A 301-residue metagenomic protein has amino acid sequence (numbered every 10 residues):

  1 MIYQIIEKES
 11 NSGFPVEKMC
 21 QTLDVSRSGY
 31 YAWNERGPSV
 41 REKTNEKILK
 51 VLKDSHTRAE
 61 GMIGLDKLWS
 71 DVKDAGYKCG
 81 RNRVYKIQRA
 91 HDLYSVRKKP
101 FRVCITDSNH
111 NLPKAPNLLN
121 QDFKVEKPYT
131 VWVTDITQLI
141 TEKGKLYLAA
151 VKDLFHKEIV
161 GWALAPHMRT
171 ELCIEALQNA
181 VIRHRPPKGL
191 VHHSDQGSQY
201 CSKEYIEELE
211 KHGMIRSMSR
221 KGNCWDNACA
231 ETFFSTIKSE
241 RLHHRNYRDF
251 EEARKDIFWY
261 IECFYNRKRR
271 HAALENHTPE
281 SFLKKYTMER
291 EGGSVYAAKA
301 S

Functional and structural regions predicted by a protein language model:
M1-K18, K43, K47, M214 (+1 more regions): Residue-centric detector for conserved, function-critical "anchor" positions in compact interaction modules
M1-Y3, R27-K127, N223, N276-M288: Basic, flexible linker segments flanking DNA-binding modules in nucleic acid-interacting mobile-element proteins
F14-P15, I63, C79, R248: Residue-level signal for the short linker/turn that defines the boundary of a DNA-recognition helix
V16-Q21, L68: Short alpha-helical "recognition helix" segments of helix-turn-helix
P38, E210-M214, T236-S301: C-terminal domain-tail junction helix/linker
G61, P186, R270-L274: Intrinsically disordered or highly flexible coil/loop and linker segments, enriched in small and charged/polar residues
Y77-N82, Q88-R97, H110-K255, W259 (+1 more regions): RNase H-like DDE/DDD metal-dependent nuclease/strand-transfer catalytic core used by mobile genetic elements
